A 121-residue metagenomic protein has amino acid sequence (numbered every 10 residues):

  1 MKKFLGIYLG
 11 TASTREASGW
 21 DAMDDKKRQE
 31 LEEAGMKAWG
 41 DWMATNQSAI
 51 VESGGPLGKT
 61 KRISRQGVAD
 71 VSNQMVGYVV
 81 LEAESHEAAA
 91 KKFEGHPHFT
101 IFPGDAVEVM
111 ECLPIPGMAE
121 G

Functional and structural regions predicted by a protein language model:
M1-G121: Conserved, structured core segments of small domains
